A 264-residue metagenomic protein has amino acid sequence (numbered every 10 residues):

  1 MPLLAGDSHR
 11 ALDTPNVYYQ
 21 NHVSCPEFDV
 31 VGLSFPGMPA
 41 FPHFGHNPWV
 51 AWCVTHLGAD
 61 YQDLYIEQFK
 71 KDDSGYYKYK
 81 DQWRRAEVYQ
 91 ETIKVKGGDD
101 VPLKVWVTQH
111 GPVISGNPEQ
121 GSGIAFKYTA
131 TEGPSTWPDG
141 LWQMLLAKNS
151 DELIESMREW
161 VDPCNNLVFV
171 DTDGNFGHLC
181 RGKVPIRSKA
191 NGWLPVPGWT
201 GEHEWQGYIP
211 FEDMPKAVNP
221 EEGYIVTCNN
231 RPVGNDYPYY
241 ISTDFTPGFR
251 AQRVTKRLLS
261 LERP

Functional and structural regions predicted by a protein language model:
M1-P264: Mature extracytoplasmic enzyme cores
